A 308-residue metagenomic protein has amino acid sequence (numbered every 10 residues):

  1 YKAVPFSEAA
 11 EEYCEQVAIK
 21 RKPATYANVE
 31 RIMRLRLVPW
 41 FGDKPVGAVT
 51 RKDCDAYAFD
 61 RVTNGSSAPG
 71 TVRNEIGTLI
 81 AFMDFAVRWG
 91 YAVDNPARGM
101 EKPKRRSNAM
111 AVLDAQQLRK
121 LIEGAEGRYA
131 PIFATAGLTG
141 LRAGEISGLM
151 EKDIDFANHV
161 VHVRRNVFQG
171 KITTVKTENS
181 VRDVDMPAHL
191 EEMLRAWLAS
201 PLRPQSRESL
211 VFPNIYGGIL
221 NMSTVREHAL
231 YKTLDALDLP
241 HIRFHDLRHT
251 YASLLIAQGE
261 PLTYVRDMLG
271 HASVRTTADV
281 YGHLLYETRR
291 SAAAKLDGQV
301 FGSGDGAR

Functional and structural regions predicted by a protein language model:
K2-S7, E11-Y91, S107, G218-V225 (+1 more regions): N-terminal core-binding DNA-recognition domain of tyrosine site-specific recombinases/integrases
D53, P96-G99, Q117, E145 (+5 more regions): Ca2+-coordinating acidic residues in Ca2+-binding motifs
D55, E101, D114, I122 (+5 more regions): Residue-level detector of conserved, well-ordered beta-strand and adjacent loop positions that form binding/recognition
N64-G65, K120-A130, T139, V184 (+3 more regions): Short, basic (Lys/Arg/His-rich) helix/loop patches that form interaction surfaces in the mid-to-C-terminal regions
P69-G77, R88-L149, A157, F168 (+4 more regions): Basic, Lys/Arg- and aromatic-enriched nucleic-acid-binding interface segment
R98-G99, A136, N158-V163, R243 (+3 more regions): Short functional hotspots where side chains directly engage DNA or cofactors
E123, N158, Q169-E192, A196 (+5 more regions): C-terminal secondary-structure termini that scaffold catalytic or DNA-interacting sites
